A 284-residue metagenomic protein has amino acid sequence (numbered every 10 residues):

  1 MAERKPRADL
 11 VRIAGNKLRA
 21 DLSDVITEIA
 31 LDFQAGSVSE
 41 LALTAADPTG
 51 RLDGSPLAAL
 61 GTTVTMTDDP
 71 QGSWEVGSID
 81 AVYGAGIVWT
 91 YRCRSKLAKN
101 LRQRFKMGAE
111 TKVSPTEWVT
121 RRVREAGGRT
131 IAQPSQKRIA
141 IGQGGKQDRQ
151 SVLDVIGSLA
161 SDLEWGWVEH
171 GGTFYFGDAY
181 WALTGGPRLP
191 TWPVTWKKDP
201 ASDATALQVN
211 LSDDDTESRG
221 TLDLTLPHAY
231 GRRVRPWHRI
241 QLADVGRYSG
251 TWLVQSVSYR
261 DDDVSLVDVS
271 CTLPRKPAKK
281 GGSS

Functional and structural regions predicted by a protein language model:
M1-N100, T221-T225, L253, V257-D263: Assembly/oligomerization scaffold segments
M1-P6, G86-N100, R129-D203: Short beta-strand-centered interaction patches in the first periplasmic/extracellular domains of large envelope
D24-L57, P187-S284: An acidic/polar, Gly/Ser/Thr-rich interaction patch typically located in mid-to-C-terminal regions of proteins
Q103-K112, G142-K146: Second-shell loop/turn segments in exported
S114-I131: Glycine-rich, acidic and aromatic/proline-enriched surface loops and short helix-turn segments that act as binding
T116-T120, L153-G157, Q208, T221 (+1 more regions): Extracytoplasmic/secreted envelope proteins and their assembly/folding machinery, especially bacterial periplasmic
